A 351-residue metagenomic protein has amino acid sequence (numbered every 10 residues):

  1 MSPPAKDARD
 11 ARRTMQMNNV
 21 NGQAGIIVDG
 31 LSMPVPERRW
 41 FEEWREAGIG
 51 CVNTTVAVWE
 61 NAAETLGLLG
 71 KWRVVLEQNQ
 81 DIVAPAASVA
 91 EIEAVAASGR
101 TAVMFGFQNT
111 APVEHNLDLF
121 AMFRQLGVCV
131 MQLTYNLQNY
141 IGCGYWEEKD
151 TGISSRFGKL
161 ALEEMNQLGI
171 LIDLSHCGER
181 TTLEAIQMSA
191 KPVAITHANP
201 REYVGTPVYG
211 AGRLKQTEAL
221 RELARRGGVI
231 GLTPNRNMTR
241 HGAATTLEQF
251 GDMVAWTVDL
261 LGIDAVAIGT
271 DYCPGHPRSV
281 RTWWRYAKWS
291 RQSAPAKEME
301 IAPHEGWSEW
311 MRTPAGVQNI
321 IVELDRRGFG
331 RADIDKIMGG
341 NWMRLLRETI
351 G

Functional and structural regions predicted by a protein language model:
S2-P3, A84, K191, A294: Intrinsic-disorder/low-complexity coil detector
P3-R12: Short, low-complexity, charge-dense intrinsically disordered segments
K6-D7, M17, E164: Intrinsic disorder/low-complexity segments enriched in polar/small residues
R12-D150, R201-G205, G210-G351: N-terminal hydrophobic targeting/anchoring segments and the immediately downstream early-domain regions of hydrolases
G152-A198: Loop-centered beta-sheet repeat module
